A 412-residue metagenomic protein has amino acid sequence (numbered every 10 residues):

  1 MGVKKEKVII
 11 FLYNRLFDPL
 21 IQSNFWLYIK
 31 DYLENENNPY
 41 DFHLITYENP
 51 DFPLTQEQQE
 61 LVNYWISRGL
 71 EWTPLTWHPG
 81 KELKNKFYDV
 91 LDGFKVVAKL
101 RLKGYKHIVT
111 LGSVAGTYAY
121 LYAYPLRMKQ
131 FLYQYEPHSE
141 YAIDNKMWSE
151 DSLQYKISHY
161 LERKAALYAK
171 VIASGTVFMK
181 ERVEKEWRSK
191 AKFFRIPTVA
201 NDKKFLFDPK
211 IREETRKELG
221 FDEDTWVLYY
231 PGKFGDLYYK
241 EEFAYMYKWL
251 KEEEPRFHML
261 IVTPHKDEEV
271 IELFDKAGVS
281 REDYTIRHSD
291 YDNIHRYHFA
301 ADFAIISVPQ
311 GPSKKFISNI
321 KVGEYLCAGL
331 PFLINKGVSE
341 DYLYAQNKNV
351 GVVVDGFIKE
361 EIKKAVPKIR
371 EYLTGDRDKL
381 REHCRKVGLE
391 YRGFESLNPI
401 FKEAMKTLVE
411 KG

Functional and structural regions predicted by a protein language model:
M1-R68, W249-E253, E395: N-terminal subdomain of nucleotide-sugar transferases
I9-F11, D222-Y238, F243-Y247, L260 (+1 more regions): Conserved donor-binding/catalytic core segment of Leloir-type glycosyltransferases
W77-L83, F131-R163, T198, D202-K204: Acceptor-binding helix/loop patch of EC 2.4 sugar-transfer enzymes, predominantly nucleotide-sugar-dependent
F94-R101, T117-P125, H138, S152-S174: Membrane-proximal helix-turn-helix segments that form the acceptor-binding/catalytic region of lipid-linked
Y168, M179-A200, F207, V353: Helix-loop-beta element that forms the nucleotide-linked donor phosphate-binding surface in glycosyltransferases
Y238-E241, R287-H288, D292-Y297, A304-L326 (+1 more regions): Nucleotide-sugar-dependent
T263, E268-R296, A300-F303: Nucleotide-activated donor-binding/catalytic signature segment of Leloir-type glycosyltransferases, i.e., the conserved
G356-E360, L373-K406: A charged, aromatic-enriched C-terminal amphipathic alpha-helix characteristic of glycosyltransferases across folds
